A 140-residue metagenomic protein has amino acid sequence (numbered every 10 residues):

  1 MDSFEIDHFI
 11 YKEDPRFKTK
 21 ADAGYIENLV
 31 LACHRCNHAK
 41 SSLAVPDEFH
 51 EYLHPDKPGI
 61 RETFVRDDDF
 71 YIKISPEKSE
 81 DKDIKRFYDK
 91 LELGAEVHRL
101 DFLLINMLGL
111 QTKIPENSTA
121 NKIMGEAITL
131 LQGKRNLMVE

Functional and structural regions predicted by a protein language model:
M1-L31, A44, E51-E62: Histidine-centered nuclease catalytic patch
K18-A23, L43, D47, D67 (+5 more regions): General "foldedness" signal
Y25-A32, F64-P76, I123-E126: Short, Lys/Arg-enriched charge-dense amphipathic segments
R35: Short, cysteine/histidine-rich loop/knuckle motifs that typically chelate Zn2+
H38-N106: Domain-level detector of nuclease and nuclease-like folds in predominantly extracellular/periplasmic contexts
E80-E140: C-terminal, charged low-complexity interaction regions
